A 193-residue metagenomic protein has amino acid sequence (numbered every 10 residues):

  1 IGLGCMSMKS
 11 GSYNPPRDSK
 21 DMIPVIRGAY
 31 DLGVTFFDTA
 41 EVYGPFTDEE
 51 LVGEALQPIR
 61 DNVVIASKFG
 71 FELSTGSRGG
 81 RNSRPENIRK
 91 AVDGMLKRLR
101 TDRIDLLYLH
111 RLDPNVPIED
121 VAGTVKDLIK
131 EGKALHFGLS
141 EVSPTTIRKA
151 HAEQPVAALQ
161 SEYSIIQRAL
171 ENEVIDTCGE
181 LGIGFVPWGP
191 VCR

Functional and structural regions predicted by a protein language model:
I1-S67, C192: N-terminal binding-site loop/beta-alpha segment at the start of enzyme catalytic domains that lines or forms
L3, M22, A29, F37 (+9 more regions): Conserved, mostly hydrophobic/aromatic
S7-K20, L73-R89, H110-N115: Active-site mouth loops of central-metabolism enzymes
P15-Y30, R81-R100, D120, S143-K149: Short, acidic/polar
D31, G53-V64, L96-R100, I129 (+1 more regions): Acidic (Asp/Glu)-rich catalytic clusters
E49-I59, A91-K97, E173-G182: Short amphipathic alpha-helices and their capping/turn segments at secondary-structure boundaries
T75-Y108, E162, I166-A169: Active-site gating/metal-coordination segments in enzymes
L112-R193: Beta/alpha (TIM)-barrel catalytic core signal, keyed to glycine-rich beta->alpha loops juxtaposed to Asp/Glu that bind
